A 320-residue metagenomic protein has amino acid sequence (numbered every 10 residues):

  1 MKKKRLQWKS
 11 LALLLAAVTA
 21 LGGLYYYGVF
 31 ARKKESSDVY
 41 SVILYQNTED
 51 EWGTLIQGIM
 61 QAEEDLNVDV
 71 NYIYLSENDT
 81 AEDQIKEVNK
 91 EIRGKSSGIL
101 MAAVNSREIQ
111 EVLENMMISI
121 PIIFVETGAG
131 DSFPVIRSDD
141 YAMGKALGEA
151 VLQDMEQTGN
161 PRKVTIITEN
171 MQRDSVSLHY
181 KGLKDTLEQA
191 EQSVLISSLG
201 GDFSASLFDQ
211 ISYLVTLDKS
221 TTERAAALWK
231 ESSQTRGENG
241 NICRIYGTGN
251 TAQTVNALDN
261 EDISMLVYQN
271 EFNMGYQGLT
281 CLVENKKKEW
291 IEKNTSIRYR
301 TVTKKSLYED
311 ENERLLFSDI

Functional and structural regions predicted by a protein language model:
Q7-L13, N273, Q277-I320: Hinge/cleft segment of the Venus flytrap/periplasmic-binding protein
K9-Y25: Hydrophobic membrane-insertion alpha-helices, especially the h-region of bacterial N-terminal signal peptides
Y26-L55, Y72, P134, K163-Q172: Short beta-strand segments enriched in small/hydrophobic residues
I59, L147-A190, L282, E289-E309: An alpha-beta-alpha
N71-R93, L195-Q210, T222-A225: Structural motif
I99-I118, S197-V255: Hydrophobic alpha-helical
S106-A142, T251-D259: Flexible loop/hinge segments that line or gate small-molecule binding clefts
V135-P161, N250-T254, Q269-K287: Hydrophobic alpha-helical segments within soluble ligand-binding/sensing domains
